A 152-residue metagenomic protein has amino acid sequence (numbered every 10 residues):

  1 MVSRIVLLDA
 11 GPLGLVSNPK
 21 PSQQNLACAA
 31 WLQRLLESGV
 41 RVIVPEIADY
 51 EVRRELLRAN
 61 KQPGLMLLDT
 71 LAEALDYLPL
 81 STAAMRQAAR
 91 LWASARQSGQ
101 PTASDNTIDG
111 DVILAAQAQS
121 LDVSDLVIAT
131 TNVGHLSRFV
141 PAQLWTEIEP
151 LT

Functional and structural regions predicted by a protein language model:
M1-V44, R54-T70: Short, well-structured N-terminal submotif of metal-dependent ribonuclease cores
L13, D49-V52, M85, L136: A generic structural signal for short hydrophobic patches within well-formed alpha-helices
V44, P79, D109, T130-T131: Short beta-strand scaffold positions
A74-A103: Acidic catalytic patch
D76-S81, L144-L151: Short acidic-hydrophobic, aromatic-tinged amphipathic segments that line or gate anion-handling sites
N106-L126: Acidic, metal-associated active-site segment
L136-A142: Short loop/helix-cap segments at secondary-structure boundaries that form the rim of catalytic
